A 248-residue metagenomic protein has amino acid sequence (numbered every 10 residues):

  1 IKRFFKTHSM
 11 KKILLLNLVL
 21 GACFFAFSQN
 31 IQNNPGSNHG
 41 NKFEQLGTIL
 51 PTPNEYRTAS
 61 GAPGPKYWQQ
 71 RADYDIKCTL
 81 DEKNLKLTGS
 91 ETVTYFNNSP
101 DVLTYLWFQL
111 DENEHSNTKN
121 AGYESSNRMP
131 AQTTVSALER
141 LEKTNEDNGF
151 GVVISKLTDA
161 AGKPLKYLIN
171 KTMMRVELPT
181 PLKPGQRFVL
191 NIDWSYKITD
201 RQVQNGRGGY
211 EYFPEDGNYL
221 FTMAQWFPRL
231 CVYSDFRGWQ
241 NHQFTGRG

Functional and structural regions predicted by a protein language model:
I1-N33: Bacterial Sec-dependent N-terminal signal peptides
Q29-L87, A224, H242: N-terminal, polar/Ser/Thr-rich
L46, A131-K156, A160, Y167 (+1 more regions): Extended, low-hydrophobicity, Ser/Thr/Pro/Gly-biased non-transmembrane segments
P65, I76-T79, P164-L165, E177-P181 (+1 more regions): Beta-strand-rich interaction surfaces with strong enrichment in secreted/lumenal proteins
L87-E114, K119, P130-T134: Ligand-binding face of N-terminal immunoglobulin V-set domains in extracellular IgSF glycoproteins
E91-V93, N97, L110-E112, Q186-D200: Short, hydrophobic/aromatic-enriched beta-strand segments in well-ordered soluble domains
T118-E124, Q204-G206: Outer-membrane beta-barrel and related beta-rich outer-membrane complex signature in Gram-negative bacteria
T172-V176, F188: Short strand-edge motifs at loop-to-beta-strand transitions and within beta-strands of extracellular beta-rich domains
